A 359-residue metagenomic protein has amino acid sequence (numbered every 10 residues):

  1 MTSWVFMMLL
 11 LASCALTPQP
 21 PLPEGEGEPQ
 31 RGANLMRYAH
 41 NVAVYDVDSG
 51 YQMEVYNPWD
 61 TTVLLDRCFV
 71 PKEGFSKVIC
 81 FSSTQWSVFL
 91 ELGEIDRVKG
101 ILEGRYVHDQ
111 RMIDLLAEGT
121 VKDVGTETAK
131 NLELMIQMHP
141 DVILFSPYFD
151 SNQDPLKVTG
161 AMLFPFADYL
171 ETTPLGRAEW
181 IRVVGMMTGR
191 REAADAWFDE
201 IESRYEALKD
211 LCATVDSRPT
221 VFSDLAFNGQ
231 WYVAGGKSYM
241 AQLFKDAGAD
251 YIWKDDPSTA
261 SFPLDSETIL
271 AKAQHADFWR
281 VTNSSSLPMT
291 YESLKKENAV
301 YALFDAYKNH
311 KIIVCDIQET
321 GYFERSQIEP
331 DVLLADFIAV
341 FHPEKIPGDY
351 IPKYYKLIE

Functional and structural regions predicted by a protein language model:
T2-S13: Bacterial N-terminal signal peptides
C14-W86, A193-F222, K308, G321 (+2 more regions): Bacterial Sec-exported substrate-binding components of ABC uptake systems
E54-L64, P71-I136, V142-Y148: A short, structured surface patch at a secondary-structure boundary
G74, T84-V88, E94, N131 (+9 more regions): Stable alpha-helical elements in mature extracytoplasmic
T120, Q137, D141-Q230, K254-D255 (+3 more regions): Extracytoplasmic substrate-binding proteins
Y148-V158, N283-K295: A ligand-binding cleft/hinge motif common to bilobed small-molecule-binding domains
S203, A207, P263-T268, K295-Y301: Alpha-helical scaffolding within the catalytic cores of extracellular/periplasmic polymer-degrading hydrolases
D210-E292: Flexible, glycine-rich surface segments
